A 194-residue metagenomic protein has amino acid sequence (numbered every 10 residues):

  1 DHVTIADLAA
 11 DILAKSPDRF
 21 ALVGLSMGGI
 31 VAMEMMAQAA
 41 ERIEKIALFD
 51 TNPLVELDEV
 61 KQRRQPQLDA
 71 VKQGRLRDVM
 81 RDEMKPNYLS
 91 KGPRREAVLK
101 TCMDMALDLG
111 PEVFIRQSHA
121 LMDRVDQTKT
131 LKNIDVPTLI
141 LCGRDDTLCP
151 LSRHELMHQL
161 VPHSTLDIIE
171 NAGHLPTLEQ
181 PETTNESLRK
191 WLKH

Functional and structural regions predicted by a protein language model:
D1-V23, Q38, E186: Active-site loop/oxyanion-hole signature of alpha/beta-hydrolase fold enzymes
I5, A37-D82: Flexible "cap/lid" loop of the alpha/beta hydrolase fold
A21, E44-A47, K132: Residue in the alpha/beta-hydrolase core beta-strand immediately N-terminal to the catalytic nucleophile
G24-G28, A32: Gly/Ala-rich beta-loop-alpha elbow adjacent to hydrolase catalytic centers
E56-Q62, R75-N133: Conserved alpha/beta-hydrolase catalytic His-Asp/Glu region
I134, I140-C142, D146: Short beta-strand/loop motif that positions the catalytic acidic residue of the alpha/beta-hydrolase fold
V136, P150-Q159: Short alpha-helix in the alpha/beta-hydrolase fold that links the catalytic acid
H163-H194: Catalytic active-site module of serine/aspartate enzymes centered on a nucleophile-bearing elbow/loop
